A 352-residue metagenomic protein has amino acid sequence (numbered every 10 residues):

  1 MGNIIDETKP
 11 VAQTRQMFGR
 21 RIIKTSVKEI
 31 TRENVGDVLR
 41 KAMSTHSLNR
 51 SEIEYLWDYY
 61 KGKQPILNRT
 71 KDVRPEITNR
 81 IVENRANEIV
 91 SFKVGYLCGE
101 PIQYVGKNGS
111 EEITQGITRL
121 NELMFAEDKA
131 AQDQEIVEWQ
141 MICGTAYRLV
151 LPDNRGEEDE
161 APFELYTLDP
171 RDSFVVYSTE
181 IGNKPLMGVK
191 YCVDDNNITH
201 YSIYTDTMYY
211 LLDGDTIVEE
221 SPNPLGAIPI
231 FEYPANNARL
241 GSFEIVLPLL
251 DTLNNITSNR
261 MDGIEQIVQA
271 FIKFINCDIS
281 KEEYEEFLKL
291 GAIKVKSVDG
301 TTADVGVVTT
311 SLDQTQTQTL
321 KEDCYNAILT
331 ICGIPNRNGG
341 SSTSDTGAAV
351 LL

Functional and structural regions predicted by a protein language model:
M1-F163: Extended, helix-rich architectural segments
M17, N34, Y60, K93 (+16 more regions): Intrinsically disordered, low-complexity segments enriched in small/polar residues
E29-R40, K61-I77, E83, N87-E88 (+4 more regions): Short charge-dense sequence patches
A42-M43, T78-N79, E83, K129-E138 (+7 more regions): Intrinsically disordered, low-complexity boundary segments flanking structured domains
T70, R74, I81, A86-I89 (+11 more regions): Intrinsic disorder/low-complexity detector
Q134-C143, Y147-R239: Extended, regular secondary-structure scaffolds
V218-L352: Extended, charged amphipathic alpha-helical segments
